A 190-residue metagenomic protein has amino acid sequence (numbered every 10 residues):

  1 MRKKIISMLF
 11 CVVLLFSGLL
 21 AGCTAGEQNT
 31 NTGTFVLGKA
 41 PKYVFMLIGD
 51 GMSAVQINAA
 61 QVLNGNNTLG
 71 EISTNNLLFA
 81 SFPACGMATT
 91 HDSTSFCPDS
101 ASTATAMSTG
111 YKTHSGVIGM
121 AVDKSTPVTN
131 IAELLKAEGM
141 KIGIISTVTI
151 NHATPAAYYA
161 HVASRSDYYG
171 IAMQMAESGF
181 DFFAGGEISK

Functional and structural regions predicted by a protein language model:
M1-L9: Bacterial N-terminal signal peptides that target proteins for export
F10, L14-G18: Hydrophobic core
L20-G22: C-terminal motif of bacterial Sec signal peptides marking the signal peptidase cleavage site
E27-S189: N-terminal catalytic scaffold of extracellular/periplasmic and nuclease hydrolases that process anionic headgroups
